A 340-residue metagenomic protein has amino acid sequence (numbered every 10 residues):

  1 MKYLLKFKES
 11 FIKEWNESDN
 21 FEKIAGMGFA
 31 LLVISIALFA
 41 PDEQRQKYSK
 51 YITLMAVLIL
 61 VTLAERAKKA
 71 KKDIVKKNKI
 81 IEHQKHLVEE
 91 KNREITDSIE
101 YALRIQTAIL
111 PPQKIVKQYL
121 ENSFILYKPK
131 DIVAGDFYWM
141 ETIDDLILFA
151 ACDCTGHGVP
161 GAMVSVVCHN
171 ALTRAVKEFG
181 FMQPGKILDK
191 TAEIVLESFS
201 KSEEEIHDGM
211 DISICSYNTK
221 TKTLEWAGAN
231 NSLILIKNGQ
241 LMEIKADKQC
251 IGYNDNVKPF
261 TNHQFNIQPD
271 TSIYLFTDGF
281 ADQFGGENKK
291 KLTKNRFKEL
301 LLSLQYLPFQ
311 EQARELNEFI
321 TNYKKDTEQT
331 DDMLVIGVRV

Functional and structural regions predicted by a protein language model:
M1-K69: Alpha-helical transmembrane segments and their helix-membrane boundary motifs
I36, K76, E193-K201, D282: Short regulatory "switch" loops immediately downstream of catalytic or recognition motifs within protein catalytic
A40-D42, I80, A102, G239 (+1 more regions): A composition/secondary-structure signal for short, hydrophobic, low-basic-content segments with alpha-helix propensity
Q46, R66-D97: Cytosolic signal-transmission helices at domain junctions
M55-V75, K79, F179, A281: Signal-transmission coiled-coil "S-helix"-like helices that couple sensory/receiver modules to catalytic effector
H83-S272, K325-V340: … and, occasionally, acidic/histidine-rich disordered N-termini of signaling adaptors
V159-M182, I267-T327: Active-site-proximal, acidic helix/loop segment immediately C-terminal to a metal-coordinating Asp/Glu
